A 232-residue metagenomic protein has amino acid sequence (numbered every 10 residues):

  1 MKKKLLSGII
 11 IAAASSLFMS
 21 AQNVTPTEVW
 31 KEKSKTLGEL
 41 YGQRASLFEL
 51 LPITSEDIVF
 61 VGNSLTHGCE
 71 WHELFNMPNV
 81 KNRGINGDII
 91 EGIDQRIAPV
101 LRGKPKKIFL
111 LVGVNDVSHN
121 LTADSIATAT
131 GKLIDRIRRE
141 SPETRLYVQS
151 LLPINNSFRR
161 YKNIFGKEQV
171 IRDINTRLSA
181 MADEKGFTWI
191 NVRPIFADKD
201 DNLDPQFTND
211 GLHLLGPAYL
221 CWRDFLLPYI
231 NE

Functional and structural regions predicted by a protein language model:
M1-V59, W71: N-terminal secretory targeting modules
N23, P153-E232: Catalytic His-Asp segment of secreted/periplasmic serine-dependent ester chemistry enzymes
E28-K35, M77-I90, S118, G211: Acidic/histidine-rich helix-loop elements that form or flank divalent-metal/phosphate-binding sites at the catalytic
L51-S55, L74-F75, R102-G103, R139 (+1 more regions): Extracellular/periplasmic catalytic domains that process cell-envelope and extracellular macromolecules
F60, V80-N82, W189: Conserved beta-strand scaffold positions in the cores of enzyme catalytic domains, especially in NTP/NDP-utilizing
V61, H67-N79, I90-T128, Y147 (+1 more regions): Oxyanion-hole/transition-state-stabilizing segment in secreted/luminal serine hydrolases and related acyltransferases
I97, T130-D135, N175: Generic structural signal for well-ordered alpha-helices, preferentially at hydrophobic/aromatic core positions
S141-R145: A short helix->loop->beta-strand "cap" motif at the edges of active sites that frequently abuts
